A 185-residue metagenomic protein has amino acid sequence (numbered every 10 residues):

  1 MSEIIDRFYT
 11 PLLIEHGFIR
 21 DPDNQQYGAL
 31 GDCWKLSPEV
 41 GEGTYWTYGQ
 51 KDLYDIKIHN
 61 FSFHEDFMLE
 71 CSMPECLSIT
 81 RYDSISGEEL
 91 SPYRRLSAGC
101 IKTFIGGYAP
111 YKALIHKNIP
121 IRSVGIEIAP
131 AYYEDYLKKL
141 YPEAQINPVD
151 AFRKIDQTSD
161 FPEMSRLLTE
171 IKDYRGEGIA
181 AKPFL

Functional and structural regions predicted by a protein language model:
M1-L36: Short Lys/Arg-enriched alpha/beta "domain-start" segment
I4, E88-L185: Alpha-helical bundle regulatory/interaction domains
D6, D21-D23, D32, D52-D55 (+7 more regions): Acidic-enriched, low-complexity/disordered segments with a strong bias for Aspartate over Glutamate
L12-N24, I56, E65-P74, E88-P92 (+4 more regions): Generic local-structure boundary detector
P22-R122: N-terminal functional module of multi-domain proteins
